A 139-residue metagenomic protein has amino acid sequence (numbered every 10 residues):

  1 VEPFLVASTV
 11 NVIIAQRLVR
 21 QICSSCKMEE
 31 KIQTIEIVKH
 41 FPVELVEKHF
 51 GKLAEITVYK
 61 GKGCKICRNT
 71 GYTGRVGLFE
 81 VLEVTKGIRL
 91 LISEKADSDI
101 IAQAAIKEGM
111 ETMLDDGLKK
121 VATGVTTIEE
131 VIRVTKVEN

Functional and structural regions predicted by a protein language model:
V1-N139: Short, flexible helix-loop junctions that flank or precede catalytic/ligand sites
